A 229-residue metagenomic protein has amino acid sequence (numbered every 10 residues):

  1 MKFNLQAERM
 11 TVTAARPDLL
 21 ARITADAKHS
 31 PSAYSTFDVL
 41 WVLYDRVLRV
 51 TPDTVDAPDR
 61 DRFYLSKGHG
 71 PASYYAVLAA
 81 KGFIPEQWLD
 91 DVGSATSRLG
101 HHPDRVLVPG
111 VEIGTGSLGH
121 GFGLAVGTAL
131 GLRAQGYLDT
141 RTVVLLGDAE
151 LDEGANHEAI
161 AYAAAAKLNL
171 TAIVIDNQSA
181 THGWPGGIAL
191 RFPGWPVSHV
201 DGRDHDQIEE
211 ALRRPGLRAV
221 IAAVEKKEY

Functional and structural regions predicted by a protein language model:
M1-D18: N-terminal hydrophobic or amphipathic helices/low-complexity stretches enriched in small/hydrophobic/Pro/Gly
L5-E8, S32-A165: Cofactor-binding active-site loop characterized by glycine-rich and histidine/acidic residues
T13-K28, I175: N-terminal capping segment at the start of a domain
D38, H69-G70, N177-Q178, D204 (+1 more regions): Glycine-rich beta-alpha junction loops
Y75-V77, D104, G154-E158, H182-G187 (+2 more regions): Short acidic, glycine/serine/threonine-rich loops at helix termini
E112, A165-G194: A short, conserved beta-to-alpha structural element at the edge of catalytic cores that scaffolds binding
E153-Q178, G216-A223: A short alpha/beta connector and helix-capping loop motif
R191-Y229: Glycine/aspartate-rich loop-and-adjacent alpha/beta segment that forms the canonical ThDP
